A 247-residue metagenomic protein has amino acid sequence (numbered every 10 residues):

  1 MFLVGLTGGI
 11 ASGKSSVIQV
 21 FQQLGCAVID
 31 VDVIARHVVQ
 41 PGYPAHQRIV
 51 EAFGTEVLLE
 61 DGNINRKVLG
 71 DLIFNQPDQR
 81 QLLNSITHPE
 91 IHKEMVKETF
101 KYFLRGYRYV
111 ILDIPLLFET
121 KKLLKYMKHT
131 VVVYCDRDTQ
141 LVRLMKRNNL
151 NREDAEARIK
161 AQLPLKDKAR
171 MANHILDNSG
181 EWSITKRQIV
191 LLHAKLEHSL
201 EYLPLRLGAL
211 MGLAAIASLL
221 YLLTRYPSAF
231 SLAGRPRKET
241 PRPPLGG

Functional and structural regions predicted by a protein language model:
M1-V33: Walker A (P-loop) phosphate-binding motif
G13, D32, L83, I111 (+2 more regions): Residue-level signal for inorganic ion chemistry
A27, V33, H129, N173-H174: Well-ordered beta-strand positions
R36-R108: ATP-dependent small-molecule kinase phosphotransfer cores that center on conserved nucleotide phosphate-binding segments
H46-V50, R137-M145, R152, E156: An amphipathic alpha-helix signature
K93-K146: ATP-dependent NMP and nucleoside kinases share a basic, alpha-helical "lid"
M95, L123-K125, K146, L150-A233: Small-molecule kinase domains that catalyze NTP-dependent phosphoryl transfer to phosphate-bearing small molecules
Y226-G247: Membrane-proximal, acidic/low-complexity disordered segments on the non-cytosolic side of organellar membranes
